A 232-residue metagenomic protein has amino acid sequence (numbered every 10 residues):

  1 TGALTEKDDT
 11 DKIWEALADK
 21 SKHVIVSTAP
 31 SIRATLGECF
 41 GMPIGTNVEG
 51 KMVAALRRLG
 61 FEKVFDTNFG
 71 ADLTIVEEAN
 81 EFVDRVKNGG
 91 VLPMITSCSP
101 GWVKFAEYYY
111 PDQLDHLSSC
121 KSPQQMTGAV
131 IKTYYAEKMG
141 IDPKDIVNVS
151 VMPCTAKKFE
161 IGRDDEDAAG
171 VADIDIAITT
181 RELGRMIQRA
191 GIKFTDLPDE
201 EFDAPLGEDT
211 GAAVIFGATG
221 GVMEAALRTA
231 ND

Functional and structural regions predicted by a protein language model:
T1: Cysteine-centered iron-sulfur cluster-binding motifs in ferredoxin-type domains/subunits of redox enzymes
T5-D232: Iron-sulfur-associated redox domains of electron-transfer enzymes in respiratory and anaerobic energy metabolism
